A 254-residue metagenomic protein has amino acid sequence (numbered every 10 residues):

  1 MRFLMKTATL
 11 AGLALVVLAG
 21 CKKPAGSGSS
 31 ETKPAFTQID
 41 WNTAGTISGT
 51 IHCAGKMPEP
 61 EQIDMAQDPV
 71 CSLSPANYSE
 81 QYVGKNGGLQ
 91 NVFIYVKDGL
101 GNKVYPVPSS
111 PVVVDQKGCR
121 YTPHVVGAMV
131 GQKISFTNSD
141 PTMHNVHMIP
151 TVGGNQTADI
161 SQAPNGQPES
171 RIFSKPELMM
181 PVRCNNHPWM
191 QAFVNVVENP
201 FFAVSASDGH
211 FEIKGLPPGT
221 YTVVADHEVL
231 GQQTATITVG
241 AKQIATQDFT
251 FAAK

Functional and structural regions predicted by a protein language model:
M1-T9: Bacterial N-terminal signal peptides that target proteins for export
F3, A19-G20: Short, low-complexity interaction segments enriched in Ser/Thr/Pro/Gly
T9-V17: Bacterial N-terminal signal peptides
C21-K254: Extracytoplasmic copper-binding redox domains, predominantly the cupredoxin/blue-copper superfamily
